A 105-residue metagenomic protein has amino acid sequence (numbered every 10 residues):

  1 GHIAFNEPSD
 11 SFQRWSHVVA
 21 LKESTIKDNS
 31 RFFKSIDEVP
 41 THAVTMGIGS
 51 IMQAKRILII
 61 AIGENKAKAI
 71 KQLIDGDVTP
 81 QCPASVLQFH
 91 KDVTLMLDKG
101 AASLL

Functional and structural regions predicted by a protein language model:
G1-L105: Conserved phosphate- and dinucleotide-binding cores of soluble alpha/beta proteins, encompassing both enzyme active
